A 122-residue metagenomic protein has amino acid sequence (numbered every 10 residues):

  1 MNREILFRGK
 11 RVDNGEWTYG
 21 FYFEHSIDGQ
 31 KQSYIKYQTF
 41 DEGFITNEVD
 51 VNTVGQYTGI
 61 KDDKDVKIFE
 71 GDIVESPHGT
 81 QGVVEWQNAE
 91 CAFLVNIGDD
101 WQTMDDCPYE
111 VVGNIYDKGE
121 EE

Functional and structural regions predicted by a protein language model:
M1-E122: Secondary-structure transition motif
